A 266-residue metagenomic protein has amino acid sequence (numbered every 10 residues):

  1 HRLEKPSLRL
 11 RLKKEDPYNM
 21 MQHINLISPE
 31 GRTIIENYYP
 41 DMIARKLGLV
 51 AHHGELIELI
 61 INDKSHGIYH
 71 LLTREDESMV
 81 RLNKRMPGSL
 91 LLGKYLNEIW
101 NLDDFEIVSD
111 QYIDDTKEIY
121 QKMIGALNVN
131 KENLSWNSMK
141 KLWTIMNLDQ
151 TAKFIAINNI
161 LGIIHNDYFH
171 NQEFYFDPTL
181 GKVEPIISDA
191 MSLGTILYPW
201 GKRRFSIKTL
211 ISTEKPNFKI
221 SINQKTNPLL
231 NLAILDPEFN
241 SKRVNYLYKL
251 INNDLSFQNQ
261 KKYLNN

Functional and structural regions predicted by a protein language model:
H1-Y39: Conserved NTP-binding catalytic cores of kinases and kinase-like/nucleotidyltransferase enzymes across multiple kinase
K14-P17, G48-H52, K64-K153: Internal "kinase-insert"/substrate-recognition segments embedded within catalytic cores of ATP-dependent enzymes
H23, A51-E58, S138-L142, Q172 (+1 more regions): Surface-exposed patches in mature extracellular/periplasmic domains of secreted proteins
P29-K64: A conserved helix-loop-beta module that forms one wall/lid of the active-site cleft in ATP-utilizing catalytic domains
E58, I163-Y175: Catalytic-loop signature of eukaryotic-like protein kinases
I60-H66, L82, T179-E184: Carboxylate/His-rich catalytic cores and anion/metal-binding grooves
P87, L92-G93, E98-W100, F174 (+2 more regions): Active-site substrate-binding loop specific to GH73 endo-beta-N-acetylglucosaminidase modules in bacterial autolysins
K117, Q121-D167, G181-N266: Middle-to-C-terminal accessory/interaction subdomains
